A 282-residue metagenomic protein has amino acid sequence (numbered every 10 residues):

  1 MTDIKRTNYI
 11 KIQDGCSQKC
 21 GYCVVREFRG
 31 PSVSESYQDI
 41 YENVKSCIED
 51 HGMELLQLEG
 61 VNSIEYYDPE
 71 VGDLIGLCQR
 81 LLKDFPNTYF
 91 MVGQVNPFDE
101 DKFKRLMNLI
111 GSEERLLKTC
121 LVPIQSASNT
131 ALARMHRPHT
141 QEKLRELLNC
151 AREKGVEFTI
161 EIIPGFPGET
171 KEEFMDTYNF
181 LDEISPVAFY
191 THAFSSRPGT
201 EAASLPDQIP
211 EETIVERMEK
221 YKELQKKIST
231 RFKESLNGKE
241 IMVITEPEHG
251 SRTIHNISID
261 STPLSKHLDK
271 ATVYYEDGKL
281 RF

Functional and structural regions predicted by a protein language model:
T2-Q38: Canonical Radical SAM [4Fe-4S] cluster-binding loop centered on the CxxxCxxC motif and its immediate flanking residues
F28, V61, F194: Short, ordered loop/turn segments at secondary-structure junctions
R29-G30, A133-H139, S204-I209: Short glycine-enriched, charge-decorated loop/helix-capping segments at active-site entrances that position
I48-E169: Conserved SAM/AdoMet-binding glycine-rich loop
Y67-L82, A193-I228: Radical SAM enzyme [4Fe-4S]-AdoMet core and its adjacent flexible, acidic and glycine-rich loops/tails across
V122, E161, L181, F189 (+1 more regions): Conserved, mostly hydrophobic/aromatic
E169, E173, L181, S185-V187: Contiguous mid-protein beta-loop-alpha structural module that forms a pocket-lining wall or clamp of enzyme active
L205-F282: Terminal RNA-binding accessory module
